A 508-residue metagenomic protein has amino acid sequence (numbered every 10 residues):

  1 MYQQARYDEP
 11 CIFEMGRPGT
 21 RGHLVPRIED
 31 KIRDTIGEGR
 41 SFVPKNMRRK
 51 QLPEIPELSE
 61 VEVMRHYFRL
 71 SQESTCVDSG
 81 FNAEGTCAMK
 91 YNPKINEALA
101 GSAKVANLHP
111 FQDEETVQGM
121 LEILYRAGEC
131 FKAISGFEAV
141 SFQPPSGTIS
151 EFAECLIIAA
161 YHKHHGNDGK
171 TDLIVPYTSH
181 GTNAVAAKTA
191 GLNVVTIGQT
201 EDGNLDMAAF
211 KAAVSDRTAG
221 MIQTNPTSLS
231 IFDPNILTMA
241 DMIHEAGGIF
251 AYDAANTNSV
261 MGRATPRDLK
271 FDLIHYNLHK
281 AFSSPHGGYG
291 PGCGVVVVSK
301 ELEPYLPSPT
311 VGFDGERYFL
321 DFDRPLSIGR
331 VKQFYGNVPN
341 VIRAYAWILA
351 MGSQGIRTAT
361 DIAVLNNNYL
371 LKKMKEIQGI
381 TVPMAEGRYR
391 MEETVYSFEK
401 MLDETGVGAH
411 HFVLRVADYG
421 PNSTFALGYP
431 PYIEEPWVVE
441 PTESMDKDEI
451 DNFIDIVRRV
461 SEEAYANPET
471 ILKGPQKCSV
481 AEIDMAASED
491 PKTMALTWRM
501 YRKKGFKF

Functional and structural regions predicted by a protein language model:
M1-E138, K163-H165, A264, D314-V331 (+2 more regions): Non-catalytic terminal extensions of PLP-dependent enzymes
T75-E97, Q143-E154, F282-V297, E301-L302 (+2 more regions): Conserved phosphate/anionic-ligand binding catalytic regions in large, soluble enzymes, centered on
A83, P144, Q199, N225 (+4 more regions): Proline- and acidic/polar-enriched loop/turn elements at helix boundaries
A88, S146, S179, T227 (+5 more regions): Short, flexible loop/turn elements at secondary-structure junctions
G119, I149-F319, L326, G406-V407 (+1 more regions): Conserved PLP-enzyme active-site core in the AAT-like
E138-P144, D172-V175: A short, small-residue-rich loop immediately preceding and capping a beta-strand
T227, K332-Y335: Acidic/His-rich catalytic or pseudo-catalytic neighborhoods that scaffold and/or coordinate enzyme active centers
